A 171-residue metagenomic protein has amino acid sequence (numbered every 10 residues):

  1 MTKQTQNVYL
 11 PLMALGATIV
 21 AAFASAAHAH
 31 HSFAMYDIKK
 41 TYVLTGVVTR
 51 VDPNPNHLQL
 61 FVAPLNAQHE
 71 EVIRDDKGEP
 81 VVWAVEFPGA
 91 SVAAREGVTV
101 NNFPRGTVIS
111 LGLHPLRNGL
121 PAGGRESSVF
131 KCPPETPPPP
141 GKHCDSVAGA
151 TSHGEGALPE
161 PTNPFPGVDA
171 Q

Functional and structural regions predicted by a protein language model:
T2-Q4, V82: Long, low-complexity, intrinsically disordered polar/charged segments
K3, P11-F23: Bacterial N-terminal signal peptides
T5-N7, A34: Generic early N-terminus positional signal peaking at residue ~5-7
N7-L10, A90: Short amphipathic alpha-helical "recognition" segments used for binding
F23-A29: Sec/Tat signal peptide C-region and signal peptidase I cleavage site
A34-Q171: PEST-like low-complexity, intrinsically disordered acidic/proline/serine-rich tracts that flank trafficking/processing
